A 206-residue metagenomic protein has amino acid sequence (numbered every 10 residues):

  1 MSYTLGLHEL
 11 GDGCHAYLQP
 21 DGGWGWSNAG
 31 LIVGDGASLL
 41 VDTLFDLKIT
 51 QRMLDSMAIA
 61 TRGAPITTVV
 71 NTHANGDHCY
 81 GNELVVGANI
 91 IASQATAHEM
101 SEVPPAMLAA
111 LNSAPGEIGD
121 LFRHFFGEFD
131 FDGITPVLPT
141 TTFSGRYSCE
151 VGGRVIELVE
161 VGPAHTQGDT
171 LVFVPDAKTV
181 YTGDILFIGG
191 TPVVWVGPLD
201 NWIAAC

Functional and structural regions predicted by a protein language model:
H8-S56, T170-D184: Conserved beta-strand hairpin/beta-sheet module of binuclear metal-dependent hydrolase folds, prominently
E9, S101-E160, P175-D176: Metallo-beta-lactamase
G13, I32, D42, M57 (+8 more regions): Divalent metal-coordination and catalytic microenvironments
Q19-G25, E102-N112, G189-L199: Acidic/histidine-rich helix-loop elements that form or flank divalent-metal/phosphate-binding sites at the catalytic
W26, L47-K48, A74-Y80, A97-S101 (+2 more regions): Active-site environment of divalent metal-dependent phosphoester hydrolases
G36-S38, K48-A92: Active-site metal-binding motif and surrounding structural segment of the metallo-beta-lactamase
A37-L39, T43-K48, S148, V155-C206: Metallo-beta-lactamase
A74-E117: A generic, well-ordered mixed alpha/beta core segment in the N-terminal half of proteins
